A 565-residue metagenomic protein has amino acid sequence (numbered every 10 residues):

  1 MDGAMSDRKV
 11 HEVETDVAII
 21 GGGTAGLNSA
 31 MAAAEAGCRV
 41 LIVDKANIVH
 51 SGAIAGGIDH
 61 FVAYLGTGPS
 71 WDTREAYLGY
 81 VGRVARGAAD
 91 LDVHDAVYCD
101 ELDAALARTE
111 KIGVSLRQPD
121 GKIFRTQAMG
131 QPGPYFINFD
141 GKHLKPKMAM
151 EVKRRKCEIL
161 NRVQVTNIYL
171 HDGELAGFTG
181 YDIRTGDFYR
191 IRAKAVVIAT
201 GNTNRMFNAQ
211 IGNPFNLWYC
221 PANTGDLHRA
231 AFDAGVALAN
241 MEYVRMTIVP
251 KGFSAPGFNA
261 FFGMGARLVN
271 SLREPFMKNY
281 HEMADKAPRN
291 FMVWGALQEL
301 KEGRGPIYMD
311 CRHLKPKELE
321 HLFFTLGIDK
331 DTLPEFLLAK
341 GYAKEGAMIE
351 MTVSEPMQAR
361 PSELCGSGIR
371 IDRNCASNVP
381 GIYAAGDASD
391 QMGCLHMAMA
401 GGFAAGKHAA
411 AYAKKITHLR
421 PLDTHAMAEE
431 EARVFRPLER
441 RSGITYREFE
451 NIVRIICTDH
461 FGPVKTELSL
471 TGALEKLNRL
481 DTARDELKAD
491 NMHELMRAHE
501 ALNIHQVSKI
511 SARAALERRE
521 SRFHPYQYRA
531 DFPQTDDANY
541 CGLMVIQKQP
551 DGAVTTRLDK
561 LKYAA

Functional and structural regions predicted by a protein language model:
D2-R8, E12-E14, A36, N47-V49 (+8 more regions): Glycine- and aromatic-enriched mobile tails/lids
E12-T15, R184-A195, N378: Core beta-strand elements of the Rossmann-like FAD/NAD(P) dinucleotide-binding domain in flavoenzyme oxidoreductases
V17-I42: N-terminal Rossmann-like FAD-binding beta1-loop-alpha1 element of flavoenzymes
E35-G56: Glycine-rich FAD pyrophosphate-binding loop
H50, A105-R192, A199-Q210, R245-S254 (+2 more regions): Conserved redox-cofactor binding core of oxidoreductases
V62-Y98: Glycine-rich active-site loop/strand segments that organize a redox cofactor
I198-A255, L395, M399-H408: Glycine-rich loop(s) and the adjacent beta-strand/alpha-helix scaffold that form part
A230, V236-T352, H408, K414: An anion/pyrophosphate-binding glycine-rich loop and adjacent beta-alpha core in soluble alpha-beta enzymes
